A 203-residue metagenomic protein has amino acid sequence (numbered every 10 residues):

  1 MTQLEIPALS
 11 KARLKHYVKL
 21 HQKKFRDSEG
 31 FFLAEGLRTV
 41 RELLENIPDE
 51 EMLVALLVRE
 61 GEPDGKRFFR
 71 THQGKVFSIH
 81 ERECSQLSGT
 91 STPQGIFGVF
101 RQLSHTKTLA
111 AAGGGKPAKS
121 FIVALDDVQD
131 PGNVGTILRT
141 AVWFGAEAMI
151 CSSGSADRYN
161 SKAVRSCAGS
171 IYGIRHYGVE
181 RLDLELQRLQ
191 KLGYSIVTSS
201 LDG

Functional and structural regions predicted by a protein language model:
M1-P63, S155-A156: Boundary-proximal intrinsically disordered activation/regulatory segments immediately upstream of a helical core
L4-A8, K75-H80, R175-L182: Short acidic-hydrophobic, aromatic-tinged amphipathic segments that line or gate anion-handling sites
S28-F31, M52-A55, Q73-K75, E147-M149 (+2 more regions): Short active-site oxyanion
R59, I79-H80, V99, S152 (+2 more regions): Generic beta-sheet signal
D64, E81-L87, R181-L186: A short acidic, often aromatic-flanked loop/helix-cap motif at beta-alpha or helix-coil junctions that lines enzyme
D64-G74: Short, aromatic/basic amphipathic alpha-helical patches
H72-R101: Glycine/small-residue-rich loop that forms an oxyanion/phosphate-binding "nest" at active or ligand-binding sites
S104, L109-G203: RNA substrate-binding interface of SAM-dependent RNA methyltransferases
